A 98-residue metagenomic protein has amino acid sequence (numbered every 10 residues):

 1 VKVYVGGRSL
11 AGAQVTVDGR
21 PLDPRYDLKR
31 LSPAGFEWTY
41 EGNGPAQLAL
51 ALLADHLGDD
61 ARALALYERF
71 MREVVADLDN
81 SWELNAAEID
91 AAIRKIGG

Functional and structural regions predicted by a protein language model:
V1-K2: Long, low-hydrophobicity ectodomains and other hydrophilic envelope-associated domains
G6, A11-L66: Amphipathic alpha-helical packing elements
G58-I96: Short, compact, well-ordered microdomains
